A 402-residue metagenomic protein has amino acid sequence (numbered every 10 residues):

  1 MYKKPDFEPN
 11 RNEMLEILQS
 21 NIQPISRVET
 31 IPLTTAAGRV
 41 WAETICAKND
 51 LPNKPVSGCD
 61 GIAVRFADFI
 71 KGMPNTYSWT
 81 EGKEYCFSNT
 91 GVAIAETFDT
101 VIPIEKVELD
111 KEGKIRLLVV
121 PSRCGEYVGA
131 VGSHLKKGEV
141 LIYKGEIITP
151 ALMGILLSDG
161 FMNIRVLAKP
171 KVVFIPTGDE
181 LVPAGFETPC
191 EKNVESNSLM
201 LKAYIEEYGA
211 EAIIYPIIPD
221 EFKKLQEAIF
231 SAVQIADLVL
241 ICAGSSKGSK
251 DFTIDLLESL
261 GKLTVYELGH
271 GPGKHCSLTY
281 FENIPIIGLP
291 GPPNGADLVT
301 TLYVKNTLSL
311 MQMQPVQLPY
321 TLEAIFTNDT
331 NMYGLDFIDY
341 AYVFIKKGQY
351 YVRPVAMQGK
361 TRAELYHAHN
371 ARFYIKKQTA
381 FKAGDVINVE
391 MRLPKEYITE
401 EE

Functional and structural regions predicted by a protein language model:
Y2-F161: Phosphate-interaction motifs
C46-D50, G125-V128, L157-N163, A324-D329 (+2 more regions): Glycine-rich, charged/polar anion/phosphate-binding loops that engage phosphate groups from diverse ligands
P55-S57, I70-K71, A93-E96, E108-D110 (+12 more regions): Solvent-exposed alpha-helices and their adjacent loops that cap or buttress functional pockets in soluble metabolic
V56, K114, L118, K136 (+1 more regions): C-terminal terminal segments
A95, P150, K247-S249, G295 (+1 more regions): Short glycine-rich, flexible loops that bind phosphorylated cofactors or substrates
A130-I241: Phosphate-binding glycine-rich loops and their immediate beta-loop-alpha structural context
G209-T321: Short glycine/threonine-rich loop/turn motifs
